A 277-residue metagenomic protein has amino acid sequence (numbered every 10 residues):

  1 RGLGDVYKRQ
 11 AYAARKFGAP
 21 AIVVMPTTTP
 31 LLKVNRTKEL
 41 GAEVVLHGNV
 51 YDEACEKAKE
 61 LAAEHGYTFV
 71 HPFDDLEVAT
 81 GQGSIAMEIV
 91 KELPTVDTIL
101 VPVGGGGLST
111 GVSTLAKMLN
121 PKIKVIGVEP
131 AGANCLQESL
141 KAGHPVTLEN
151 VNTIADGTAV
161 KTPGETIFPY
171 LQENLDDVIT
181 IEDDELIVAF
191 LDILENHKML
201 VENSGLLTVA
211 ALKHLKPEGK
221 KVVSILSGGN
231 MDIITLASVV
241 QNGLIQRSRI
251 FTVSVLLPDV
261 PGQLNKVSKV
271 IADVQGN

Functional and structural regions predicted by a protein language model:
G2-Y7: Short, small-residue-biased leader/transition segments that mark boundaries at the very start of proteins
K8-P20, G111-N120, A210-E218: Alpha-helix C-terminal capping segments
P20-A21, E43, K122-K124, K221: Residues at the starts of beta-strands that form the adenosine-phosphate
I22-T98, E129-T180, E185-L186: Small/polar-residue-rich loop-to-helix segments that shape phosphate-bearing ligand pockets
I89-K122: Glycine-rich ThDP/TPP pyrophosphate-binding loop and its adjacent helix/strand module within ThDP-dependent enzymes
G164-K220: Active-site-adjacent helical/loop segments in soluble small-molecule enzymes
K213-N242: Catalytic phosphate/nucleotide-handling subdomain of diverse soluble enzymes
L236-N277: A conserved regulatory-domain signal marking ACT and ACT-like small-molecule sensing domains and adjacent regulatory
